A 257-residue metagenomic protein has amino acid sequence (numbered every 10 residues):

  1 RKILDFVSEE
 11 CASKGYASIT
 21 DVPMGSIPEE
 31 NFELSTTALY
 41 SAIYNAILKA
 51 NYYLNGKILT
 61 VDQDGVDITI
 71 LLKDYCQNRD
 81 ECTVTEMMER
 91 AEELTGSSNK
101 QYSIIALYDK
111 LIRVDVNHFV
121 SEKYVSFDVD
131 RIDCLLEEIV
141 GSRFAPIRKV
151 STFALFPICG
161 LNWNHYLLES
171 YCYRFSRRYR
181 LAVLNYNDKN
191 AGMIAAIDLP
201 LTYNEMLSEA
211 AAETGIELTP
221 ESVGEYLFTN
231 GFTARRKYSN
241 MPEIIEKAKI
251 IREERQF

Functional and structural regions predicted by a protein language model:
R1-F257: C-terminal non-catalytic scaffold/interaction domains in large multidomain proteins
